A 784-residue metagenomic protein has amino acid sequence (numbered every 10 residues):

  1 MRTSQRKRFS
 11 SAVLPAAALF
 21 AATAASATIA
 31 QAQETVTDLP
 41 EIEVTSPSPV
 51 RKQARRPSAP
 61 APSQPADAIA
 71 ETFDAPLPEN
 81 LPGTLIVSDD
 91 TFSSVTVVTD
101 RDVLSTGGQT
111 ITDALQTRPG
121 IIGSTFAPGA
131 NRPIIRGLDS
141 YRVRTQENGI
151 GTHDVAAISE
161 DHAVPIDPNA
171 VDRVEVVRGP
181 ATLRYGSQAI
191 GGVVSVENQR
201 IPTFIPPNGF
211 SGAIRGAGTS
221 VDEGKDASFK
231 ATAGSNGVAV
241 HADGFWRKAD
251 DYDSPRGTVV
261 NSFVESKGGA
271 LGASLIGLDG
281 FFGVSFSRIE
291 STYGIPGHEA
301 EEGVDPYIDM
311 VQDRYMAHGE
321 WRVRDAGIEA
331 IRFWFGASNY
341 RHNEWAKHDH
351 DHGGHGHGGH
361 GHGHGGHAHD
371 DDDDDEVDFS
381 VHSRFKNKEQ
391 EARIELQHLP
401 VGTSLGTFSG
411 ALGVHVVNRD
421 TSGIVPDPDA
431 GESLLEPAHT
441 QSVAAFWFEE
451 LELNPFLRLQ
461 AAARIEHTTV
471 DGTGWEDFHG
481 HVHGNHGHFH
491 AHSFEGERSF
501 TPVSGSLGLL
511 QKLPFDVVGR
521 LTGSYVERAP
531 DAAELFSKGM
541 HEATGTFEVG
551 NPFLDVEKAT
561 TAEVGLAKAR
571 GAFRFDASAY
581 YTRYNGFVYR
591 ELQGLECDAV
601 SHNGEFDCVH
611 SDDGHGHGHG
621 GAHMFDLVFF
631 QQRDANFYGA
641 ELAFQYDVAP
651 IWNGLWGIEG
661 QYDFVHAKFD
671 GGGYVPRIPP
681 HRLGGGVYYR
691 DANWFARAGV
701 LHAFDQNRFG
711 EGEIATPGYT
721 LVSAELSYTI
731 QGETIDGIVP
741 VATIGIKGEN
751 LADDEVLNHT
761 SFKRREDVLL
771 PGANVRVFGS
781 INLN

Functional and structural regions predicted by a protein language model:
R2-K7, P15-A16, Q33, K267 (+9 more regions): Conserved C-terminal beta-signal and adjacent last beta-strands/turns of outer-membrane beta-barrel proteins
P60, P65, I69-T72, L459 (+5 more regions): Gram-negative outer-membrane beta-barrel transporters
D89-T96, L104-T110, S124-N169, R178-G209 (+3 more regions): Flexible, glycine/serine/threonine-rich loop segments and coil->beta-strand junctions that form periplasmic-facing
S220-K248, G257-Y293, Y307-V323, L396 (+7 more regions): Transmembrane beta-barrel wall of Gram-negative outer-membrane proteins
P255-R256, S262-V264, G280-A330, S338-G356 (+4 more regions): Flexible loop and strand-edge segments within Gram-negative outer membrane beta-barrel domains
R256, V260, S409-V518, M540-E542: Signature of Gram-negative outer-membrane beta-barrel scaffolds
E290-G297, N339, D420, H467-H490 (+6 more regions): Surface-exposed extracellular loop regions of Gram-negative outer-membrane beta-barrel proteins, predominantly
E301-R324, F385, A438-T440, S493-G508 (+7 more regions): Outer-membrane beta-barrel signature, preferentially recognizing the C-terminal barrel domain of Gram-negative
